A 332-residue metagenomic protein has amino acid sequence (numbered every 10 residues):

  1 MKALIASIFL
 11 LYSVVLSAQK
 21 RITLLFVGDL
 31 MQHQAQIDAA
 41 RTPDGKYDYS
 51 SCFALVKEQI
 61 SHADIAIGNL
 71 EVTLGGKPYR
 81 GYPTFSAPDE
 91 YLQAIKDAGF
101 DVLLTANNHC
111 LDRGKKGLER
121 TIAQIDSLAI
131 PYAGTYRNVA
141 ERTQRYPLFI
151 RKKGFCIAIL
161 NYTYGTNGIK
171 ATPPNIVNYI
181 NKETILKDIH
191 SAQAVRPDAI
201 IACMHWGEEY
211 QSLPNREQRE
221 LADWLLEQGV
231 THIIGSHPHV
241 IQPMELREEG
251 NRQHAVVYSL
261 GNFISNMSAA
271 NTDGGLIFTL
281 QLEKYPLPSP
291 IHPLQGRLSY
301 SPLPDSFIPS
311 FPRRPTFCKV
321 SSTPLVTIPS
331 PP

Functional and structural regions predicted by a protein language model:
M1-L4: Positively charged n-region of N-terminal signal peptides that target proteins for export
S13-V15: N-terminal signal peptide c-region/cleavage motif recognized by signal peptidases
A18-P332: Acidic, metal/ion-coordinating pockets
